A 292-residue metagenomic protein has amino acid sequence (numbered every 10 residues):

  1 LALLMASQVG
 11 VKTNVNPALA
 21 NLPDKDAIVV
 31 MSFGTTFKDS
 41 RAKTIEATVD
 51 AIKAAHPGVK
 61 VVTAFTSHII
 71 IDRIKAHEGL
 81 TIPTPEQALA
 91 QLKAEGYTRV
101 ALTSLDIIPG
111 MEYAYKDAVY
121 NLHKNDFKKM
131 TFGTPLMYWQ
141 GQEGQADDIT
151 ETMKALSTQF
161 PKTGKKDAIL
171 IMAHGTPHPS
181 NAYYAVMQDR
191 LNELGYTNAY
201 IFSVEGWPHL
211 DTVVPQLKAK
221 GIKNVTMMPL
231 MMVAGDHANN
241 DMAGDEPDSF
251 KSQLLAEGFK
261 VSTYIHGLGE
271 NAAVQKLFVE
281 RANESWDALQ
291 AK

Functional and structural regions predicted by a protein language model:
L1-L3: Sec-dependent N-terminal signal peptides
A6-T226, M232-K292: Extended amphipathic ligand-handling, pore-lining, and cofactor/metal-binding catalytic surfaces
